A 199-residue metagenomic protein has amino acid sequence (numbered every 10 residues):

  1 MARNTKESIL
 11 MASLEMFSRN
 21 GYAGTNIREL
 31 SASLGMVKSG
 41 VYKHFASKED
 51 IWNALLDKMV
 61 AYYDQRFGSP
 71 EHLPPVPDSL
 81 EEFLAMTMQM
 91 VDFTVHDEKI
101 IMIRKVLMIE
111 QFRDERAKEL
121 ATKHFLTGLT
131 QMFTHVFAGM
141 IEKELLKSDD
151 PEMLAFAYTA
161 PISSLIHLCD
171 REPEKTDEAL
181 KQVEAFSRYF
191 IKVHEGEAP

Functional and structural regions predicted by a protein language model:
M1-R3, A198-P199: N-terminal intrinsically disordered/low-complexity leader segments
A2, L10, L56, V60 (+1 more regions): Amphipathic, non-transmembrane alpha-helical scaffold segments
S8, A12, M16-K58: Helix-turn-helix
Y22, F45, V106-D114, H124-F125: Short helix-capping/turn signature of helix-turn-helix
A54, G68-I100, L154-Y158, L180-V183: Hydrophobic alpha-helical connector segments
E82, V95-E119, H167-D170: Amphipathic alpha-helical segments used for helix-helix packing
H96, I103, E115-E142: Amphipathic alpha-helical packing segments from all-alpha helical-bundle domains
E119, K123, F137-Y189, P199: Hydrophobic/aromatic-rich alpha-helical bundle segments in the mid-to-C-terminal region
